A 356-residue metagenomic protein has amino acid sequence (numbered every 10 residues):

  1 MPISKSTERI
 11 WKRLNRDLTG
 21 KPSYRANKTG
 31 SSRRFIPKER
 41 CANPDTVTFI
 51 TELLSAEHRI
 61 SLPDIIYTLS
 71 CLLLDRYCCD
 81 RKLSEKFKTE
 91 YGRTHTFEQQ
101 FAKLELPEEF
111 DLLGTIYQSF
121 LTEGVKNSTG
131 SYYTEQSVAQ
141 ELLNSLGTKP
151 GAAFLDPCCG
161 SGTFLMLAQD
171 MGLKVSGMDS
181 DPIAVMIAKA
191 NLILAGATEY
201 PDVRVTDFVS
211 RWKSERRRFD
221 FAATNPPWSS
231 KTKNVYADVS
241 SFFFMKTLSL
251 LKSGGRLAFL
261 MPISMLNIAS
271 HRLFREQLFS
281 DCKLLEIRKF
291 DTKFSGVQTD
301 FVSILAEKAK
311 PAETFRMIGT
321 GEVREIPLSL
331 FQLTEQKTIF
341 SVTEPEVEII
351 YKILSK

Functional and structural regions predicted by a protein language model:
M1-K5, S137-V138, C159, L165-M166 (+4 more regions): Signature of N6-adenine DNA methyltransferases within the class I
W11-L194, W212, N267-F274: Class I S-adenosyl-L-methionine
P201: Short, conserved active-site loop motifs that form the nucleotide-linked donor/cofactor pocket
V205: Conserved residues in the N-terminal Rossmann fold of short-chain dehydrogenase/reductase
